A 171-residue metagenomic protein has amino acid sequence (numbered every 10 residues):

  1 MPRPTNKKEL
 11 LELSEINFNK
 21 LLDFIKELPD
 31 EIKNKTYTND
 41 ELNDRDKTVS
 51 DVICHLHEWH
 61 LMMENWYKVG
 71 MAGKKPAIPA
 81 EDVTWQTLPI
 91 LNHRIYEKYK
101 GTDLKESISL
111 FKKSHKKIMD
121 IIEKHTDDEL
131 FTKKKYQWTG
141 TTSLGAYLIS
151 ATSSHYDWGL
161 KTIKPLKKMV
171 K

Functional and structural regions predicted by a protein language model:
M1-F24: Extreme N-terminal tail/first-helix region
R3-K7, L42, E97-G101, T141-G145: A short, mixed-charge helix-start or loop-turn motif at secondary-structure junctions
K8-L11, E15, I53, H57 (+4 more regions): Short amphipathic alpha-helical segments with heptad-repeat character
I16-K20, E31-E41: Charge-rich, low-complexity N-terminal segments
N17, L21, M63-W66, L110 (+2 more regions): C-terminal ligand-sensing/allosteric alpha-helical core of TetR-family HTH transcriptional regulators
L28-K33, T126-D127: Residues that cap or delimit alpha-helices
Y37-I90, K124, L130-K171: Short, contiguous alpha-helical
Q86-F131: Acidic/histidine-rich alpha-helical segments that form the ligand environment of transition-metal centers
